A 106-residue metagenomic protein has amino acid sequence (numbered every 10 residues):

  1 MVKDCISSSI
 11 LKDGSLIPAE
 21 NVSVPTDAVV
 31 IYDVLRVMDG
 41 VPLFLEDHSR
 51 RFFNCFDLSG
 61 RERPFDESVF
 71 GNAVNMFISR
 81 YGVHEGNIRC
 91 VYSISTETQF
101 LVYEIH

Functional and structural regions predicted by a protein language model:
M1-H106: Conserved alpha/beta cores of soluble small-molecule-handling proteins
